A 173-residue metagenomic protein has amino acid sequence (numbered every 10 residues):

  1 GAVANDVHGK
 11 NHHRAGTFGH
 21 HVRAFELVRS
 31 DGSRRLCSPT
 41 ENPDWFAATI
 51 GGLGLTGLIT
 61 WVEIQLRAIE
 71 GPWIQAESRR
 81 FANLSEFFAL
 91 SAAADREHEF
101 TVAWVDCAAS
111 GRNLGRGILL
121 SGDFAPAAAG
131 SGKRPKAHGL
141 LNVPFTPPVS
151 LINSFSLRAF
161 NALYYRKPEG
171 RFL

Functional and structural regions predicted by a protein language model:
A2-L173: Noncatalytic alpha-helical scaffold of FAD-dependent oxidoreductases
